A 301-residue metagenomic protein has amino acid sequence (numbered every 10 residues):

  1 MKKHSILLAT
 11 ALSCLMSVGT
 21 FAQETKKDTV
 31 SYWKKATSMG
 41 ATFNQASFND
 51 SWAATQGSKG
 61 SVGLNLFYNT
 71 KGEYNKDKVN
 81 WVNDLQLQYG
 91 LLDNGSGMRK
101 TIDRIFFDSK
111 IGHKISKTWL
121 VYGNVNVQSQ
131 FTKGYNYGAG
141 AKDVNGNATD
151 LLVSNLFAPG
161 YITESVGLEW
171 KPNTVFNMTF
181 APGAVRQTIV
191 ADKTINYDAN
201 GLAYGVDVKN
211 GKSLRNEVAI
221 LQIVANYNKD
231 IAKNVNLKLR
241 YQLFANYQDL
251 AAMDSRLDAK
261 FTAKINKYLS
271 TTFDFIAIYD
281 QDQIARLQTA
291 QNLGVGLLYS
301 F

Functional and structural regions predicted by a protein language model:
T37-M39, N83, G123, V166 (+4 more regions): Membrane-embedded beta-strand positions of outer-membrane beta-barrel proteins
A41-S47, K76-K78, L87-D93, V125-K133 (+5 more regions): Transmembrane beta-strands of outer-membrane beta-barrel pores
Q45-N65, G95-M98: Surface-exposed strand-loop-strand hairpins of Gram-negative outer-membrane beta-barrel proteins
K59, N75-D77, N94-M98, E217 (+2 more regions): Solvent-exposed loop/turn segments connecting transmembrane beta-strands in outer-membrane beta-barrel proteins
T70-Y74, H113, V125, W170 (+3 more regions): Residue-level signature of outer-membrane beta-barrel architecture
K78-W81, T118-V121, V175-M178, N234-L237 (+1 more regions): Repeated loop/turn-to-beta-strand initiation elements of outer-membrane beta-barrel proteins
T101-V218: Outer-membrane pore/translocation modules
T289-F301: Outer-membrane beta-barrel "beta-signal"
